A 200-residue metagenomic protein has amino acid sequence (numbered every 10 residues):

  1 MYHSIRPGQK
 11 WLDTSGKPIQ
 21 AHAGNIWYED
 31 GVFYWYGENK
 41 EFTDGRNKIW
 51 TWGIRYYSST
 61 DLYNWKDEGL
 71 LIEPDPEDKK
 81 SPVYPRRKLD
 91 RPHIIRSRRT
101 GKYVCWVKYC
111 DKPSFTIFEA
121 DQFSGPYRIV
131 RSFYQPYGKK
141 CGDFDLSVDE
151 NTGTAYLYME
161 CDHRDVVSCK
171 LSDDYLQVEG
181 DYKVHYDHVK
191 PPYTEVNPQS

Functional and structural regions predicted by a protein language model:
M1-S200: Carbohydrate-active catalytic/glycan-binding domains of CAZyme proteins, especially the secreted or lumenal ectodomains
